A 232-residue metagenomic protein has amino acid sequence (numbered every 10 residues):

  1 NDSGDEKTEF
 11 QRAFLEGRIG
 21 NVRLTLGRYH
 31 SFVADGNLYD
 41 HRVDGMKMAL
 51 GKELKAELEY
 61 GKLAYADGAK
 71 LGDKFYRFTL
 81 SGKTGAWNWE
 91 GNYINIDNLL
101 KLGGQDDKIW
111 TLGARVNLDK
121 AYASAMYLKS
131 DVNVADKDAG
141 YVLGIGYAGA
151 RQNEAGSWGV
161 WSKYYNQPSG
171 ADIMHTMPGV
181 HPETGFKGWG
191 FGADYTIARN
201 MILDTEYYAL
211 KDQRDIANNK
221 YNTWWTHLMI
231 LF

Functional and structural regions predicted by a protein language model:
N1-G91, R115, K137, Y141-M174: Outer membrane beta-barrel
S3-D5, R18-G20, W87-N88, K101-F232: Outer-membrane beta-barrel pore domains
Y29-S31, G61-L63, I94, M126-S130 (+1 more regions): Short strand-loop junctions, especially beta-strand C-caps/beta-turns that link beta-sheets to coils or alpha-helices
V33-A34, A64-D67, D97-L99, V132-N133 (+1 more regions): A short local loop/turn or secondary-structure capping micro-motif enriched for an aromatic residue
N92-I96, G103: A conserved mid-domain beta-alpha-beta active-site/ligand-binding segment of alpha/beta enzyme cores
